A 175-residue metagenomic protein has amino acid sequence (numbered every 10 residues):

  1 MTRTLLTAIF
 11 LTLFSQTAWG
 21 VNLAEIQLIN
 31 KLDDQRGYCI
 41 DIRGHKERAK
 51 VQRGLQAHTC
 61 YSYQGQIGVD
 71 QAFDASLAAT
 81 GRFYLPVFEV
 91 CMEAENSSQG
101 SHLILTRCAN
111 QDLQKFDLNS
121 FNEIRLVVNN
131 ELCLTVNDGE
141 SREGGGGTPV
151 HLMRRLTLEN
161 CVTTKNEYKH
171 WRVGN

Functional and structural regions predicted by a protein language model:
T4-F14: Sec-dependent N-terminal signal peptides
G20-V51, G65-S98, K115-E143, T164-N175: Extracellular glycan-recognition/adhesion modules and their associated mucin-like linkers
N22-I29, L55-A57, L85, L103-L105 (+1 more regions): Short, hydrophobic/proline-enriched secondary-structure or compact coil segments at domain edges
A49, Q99-I104, R142-R154: A short beta-strand-loop micro-motif that forms or neighbors metal/cofactor- and ligand-binding patches at active-site
K50-Q66, H102-N110: Surface-exposed turn/loop modules enriched in turn-prone residues
E159-T163: Short, exposed beta-strand-loop hairpins at the edges of beta-sheets in extracellular/periplasmic proteins
